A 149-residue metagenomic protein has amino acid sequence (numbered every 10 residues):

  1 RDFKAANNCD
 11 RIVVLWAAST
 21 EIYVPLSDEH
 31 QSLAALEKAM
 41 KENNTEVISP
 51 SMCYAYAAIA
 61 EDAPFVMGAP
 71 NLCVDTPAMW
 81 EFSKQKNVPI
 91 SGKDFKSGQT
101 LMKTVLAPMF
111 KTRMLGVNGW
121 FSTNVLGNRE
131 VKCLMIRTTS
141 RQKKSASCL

Functional and structural regions predicted by a protein language model:
R1-A69, C73-K86, Q99-L106: Metallocofactor- and cofactor-centric catalytic cores in central/energy metabolism, strongly enriched
S91-K93, S97-L149: Conserved anion/nucleotide-ligand pocket segment
